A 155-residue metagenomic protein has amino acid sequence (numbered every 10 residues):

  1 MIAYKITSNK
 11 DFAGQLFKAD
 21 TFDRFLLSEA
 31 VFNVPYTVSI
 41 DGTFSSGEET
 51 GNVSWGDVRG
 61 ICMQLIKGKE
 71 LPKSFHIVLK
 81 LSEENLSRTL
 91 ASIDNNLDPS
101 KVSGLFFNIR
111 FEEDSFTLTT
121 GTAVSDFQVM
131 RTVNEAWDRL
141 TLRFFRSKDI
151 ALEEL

Functional and structural regions predicted by a protein language model:
M1-G60: Charge-rich, low-complexity N-terminal segments
N9, T37-S39, T43, S82-L86 (+2 more regions): Generic structural motif
D11, D20-D23, D41, D57 (+6 more regions): Acidic-enriched, low-complexity/disordered segments with a strong bias for Aspartate over Glutamate
D23, S28, N33, S87 (+3 more regions): A generic structural micro-environment signature that highlights single residues at secondary-structure boundaries
V34, S39, F44, E49 (+4 more regions): General N-terminal targeting signals
E49-S115: Surface-exposed, low-hydrophobicity interaction/linker segments
T120-L155: Mixed-charge, glycine-accented linear interaction segment located at domain edges/termini
